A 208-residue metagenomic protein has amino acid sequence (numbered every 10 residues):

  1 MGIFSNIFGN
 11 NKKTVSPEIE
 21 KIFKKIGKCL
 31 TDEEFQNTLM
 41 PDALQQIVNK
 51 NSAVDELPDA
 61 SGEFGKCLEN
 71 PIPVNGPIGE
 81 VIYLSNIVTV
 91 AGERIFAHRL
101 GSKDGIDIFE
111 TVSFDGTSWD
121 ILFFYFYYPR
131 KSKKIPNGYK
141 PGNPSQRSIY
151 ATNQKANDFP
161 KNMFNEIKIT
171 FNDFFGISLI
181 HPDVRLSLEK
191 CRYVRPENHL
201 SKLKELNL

Functional and structural regions predicted by a protein language model:
I3-S5: Non-catalytic accessory regions used for complex assembly or targeting
I7-I106, S113-L208: N-terminal secretory-pathway/extracellular module detecting exported/lumenal segments and adjacent signal-anchor/first
